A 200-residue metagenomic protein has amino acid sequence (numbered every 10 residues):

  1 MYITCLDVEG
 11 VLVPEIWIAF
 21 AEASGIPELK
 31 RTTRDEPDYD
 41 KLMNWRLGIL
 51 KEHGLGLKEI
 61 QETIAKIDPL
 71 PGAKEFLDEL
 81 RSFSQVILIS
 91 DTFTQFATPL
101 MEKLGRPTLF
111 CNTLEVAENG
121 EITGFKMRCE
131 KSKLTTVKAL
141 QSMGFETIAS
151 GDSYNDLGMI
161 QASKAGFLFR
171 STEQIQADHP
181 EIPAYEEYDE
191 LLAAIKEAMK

Functional and structural regions predicted by a protein language model:
Y2-T113, A117-E118: Alpha-helical substrate-recognition element adjacent to the catalytic core
D78, K138, L157-G158: Alpha-helical segments flanking ligand/cofactor-binding loops in enzyme cores
S82-S84, L140-F145, A198: Glycine-rich phosphate-binding loop signature in dinucleotide/nucleotide-binding domains
V86-D91, F145-E186: Acidic, Mg2+-coordinating phosphoryl-transfer loop and its flanking beta/alpha structural elements, shared across
T94-T98, D156-L157, L192: Short, well-ordered alpha-helical microsegments
Q95-T147, D178: Substrate-recognition "cap/lid" segment bordering the active-site pocket of phosphatases
F110, R128, I182-L191: Short acidic-hydrophobic, aromatic-tinged amphipathic segments that line or gate anion-handling sites
A194-K200: Short amphipathic alpha-helix with an adjacent loop that forms part of the alpha/beta core around
